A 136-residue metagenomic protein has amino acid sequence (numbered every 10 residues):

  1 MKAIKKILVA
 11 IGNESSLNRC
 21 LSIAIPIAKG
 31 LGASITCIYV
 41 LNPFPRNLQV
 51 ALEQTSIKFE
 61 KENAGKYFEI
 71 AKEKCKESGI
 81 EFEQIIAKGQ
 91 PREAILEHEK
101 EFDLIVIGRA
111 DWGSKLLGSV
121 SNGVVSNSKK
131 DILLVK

Functional and structural regions predicted by a protein language model:
K2, E73-I105: Structural beta-alpha unit
K2-A51: Small/aliphatic-rich secondary-structure junction motif
L31, S128-K129: Short, structured coil segments at secondary-structure junctions
T36-I38, E83-A87, L133: General small-molecule cofactor/ligand-binding pocket signal
Y39, R109-A110, K136: Short secondary-structure boundary segments
E53-S56, E101-D103, G123: Short, hinge-like loop/turn segments at secondary-structure boundaries
Q54-K66: A short acidic, glycine-rich active-site loop that binds or catalyzes chemistry on phosphate/adenosine moieties
I107-N127: Glycine-rich, Arg-bearing micro-motifs that act as flexible, cationic patches
